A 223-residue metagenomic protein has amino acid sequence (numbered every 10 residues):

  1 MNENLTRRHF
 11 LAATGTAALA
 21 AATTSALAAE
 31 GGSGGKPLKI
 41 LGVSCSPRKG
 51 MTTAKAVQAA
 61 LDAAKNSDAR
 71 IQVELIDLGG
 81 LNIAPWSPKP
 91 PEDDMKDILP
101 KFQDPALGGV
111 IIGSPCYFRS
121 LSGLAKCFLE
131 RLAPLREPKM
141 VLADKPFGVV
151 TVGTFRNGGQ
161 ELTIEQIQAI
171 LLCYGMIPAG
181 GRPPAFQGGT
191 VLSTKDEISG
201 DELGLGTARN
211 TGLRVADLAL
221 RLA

Functional and structural regions predicted by a protein language model:
N2-L5, L11-P138, F186-A223: N-terminal beta1-alpha1-beta2 submodule of the flavodoxin-like/Rossmannoid cofactor-binding fold
A143-P184: Short, glycine-/small-residue-rich phosphate/pyrophosphate-handling segment
